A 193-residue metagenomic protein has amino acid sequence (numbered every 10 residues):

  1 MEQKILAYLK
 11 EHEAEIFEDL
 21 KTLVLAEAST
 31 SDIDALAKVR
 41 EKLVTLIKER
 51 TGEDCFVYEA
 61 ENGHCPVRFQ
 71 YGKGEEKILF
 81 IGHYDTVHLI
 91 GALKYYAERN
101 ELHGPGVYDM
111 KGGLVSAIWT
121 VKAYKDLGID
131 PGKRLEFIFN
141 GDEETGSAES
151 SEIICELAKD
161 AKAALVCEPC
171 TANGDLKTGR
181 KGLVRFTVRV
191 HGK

Functional and structural regions predicted by a protein language model:
M1-I5, C55, H83-H88, E136-I154: Short, charge-rich amphipathic segments
E2-V107, D126, P131: Acidic/His- and Gly-rich active-site-bordering loop/insert found across diverse amide/peptide-bond hydrolases
Y8-L9, V24, R40, D54 (+4 more regions): Sparse, context-dependent recognition of short Cys/His-centered cofactor- or disulfide-binding micro-motifs
E98-R99, G112, S116-W119, D126-K193: Fold-level recognition of mixed alpha/beta catalytic cores in primary-metabolism enzymes, strongest
